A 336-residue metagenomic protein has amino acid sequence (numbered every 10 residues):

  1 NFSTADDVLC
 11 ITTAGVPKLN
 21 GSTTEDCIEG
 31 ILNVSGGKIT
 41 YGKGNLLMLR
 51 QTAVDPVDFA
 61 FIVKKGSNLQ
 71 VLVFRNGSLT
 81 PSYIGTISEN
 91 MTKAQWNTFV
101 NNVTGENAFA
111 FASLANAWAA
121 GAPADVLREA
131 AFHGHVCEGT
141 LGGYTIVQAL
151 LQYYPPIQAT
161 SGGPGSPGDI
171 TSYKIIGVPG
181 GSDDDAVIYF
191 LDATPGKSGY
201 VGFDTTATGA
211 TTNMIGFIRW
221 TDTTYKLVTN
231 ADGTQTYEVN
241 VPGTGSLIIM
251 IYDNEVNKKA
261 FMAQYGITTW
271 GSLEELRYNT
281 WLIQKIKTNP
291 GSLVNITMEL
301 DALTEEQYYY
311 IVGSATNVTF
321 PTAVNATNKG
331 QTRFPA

Functional and structural regions predicted by a protein language model:
N1-V136, T145-A336: Non-transmembrane, aqueous-exposed alpha-helical and coiled segments at domain scale
